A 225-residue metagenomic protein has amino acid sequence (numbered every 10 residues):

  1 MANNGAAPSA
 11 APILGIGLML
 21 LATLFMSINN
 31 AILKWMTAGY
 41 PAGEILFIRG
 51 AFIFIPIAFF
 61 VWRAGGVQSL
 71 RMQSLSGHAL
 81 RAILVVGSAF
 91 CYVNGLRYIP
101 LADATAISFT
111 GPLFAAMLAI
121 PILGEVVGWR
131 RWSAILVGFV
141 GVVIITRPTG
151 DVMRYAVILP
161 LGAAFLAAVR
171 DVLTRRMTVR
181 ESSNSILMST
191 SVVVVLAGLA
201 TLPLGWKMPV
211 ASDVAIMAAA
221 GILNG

Functional and structural regions predicted by a protein language model:
M1-I13, Q68: Short, Lys/Arg-rich, polar N-terminal cytosolic tail immediately upstream of the first transmembrane signal-anchor
L14, G39-G87, L166-V169, S189-G205: Transmembrane alpha-helices of multi-pass small-molecule transport proteins
L14-A22, V61-W62, V67-C91, Y155-A163 (+1 more regions): Loop-to-transmembrane-helix transition segments
T23-A31, A58, A82-F90, P112-M117 (+4 more regions): Hydrophobic/small/kink-forming positions within alpha-helical transmembrane segments of polytopic membrane proteins
A31-K34, A42-G43, I57, D151-W206 (+1 more regions): Transmembrane alpha-helical segments that form core, pore/gating elements of small-molecule transporters/exporters
A38-E44, C91-S108, V179-N184: Structural motif at transmembrane-helix junctions in multi-pass transporters
Y92-N94, G111-S133: C-terminal transmembrane-helix exit sites in multi-pass transporters
R130-T146: Hydrophobic transmembrane alpha-helices of multi-pass small-molecule transport proteins
